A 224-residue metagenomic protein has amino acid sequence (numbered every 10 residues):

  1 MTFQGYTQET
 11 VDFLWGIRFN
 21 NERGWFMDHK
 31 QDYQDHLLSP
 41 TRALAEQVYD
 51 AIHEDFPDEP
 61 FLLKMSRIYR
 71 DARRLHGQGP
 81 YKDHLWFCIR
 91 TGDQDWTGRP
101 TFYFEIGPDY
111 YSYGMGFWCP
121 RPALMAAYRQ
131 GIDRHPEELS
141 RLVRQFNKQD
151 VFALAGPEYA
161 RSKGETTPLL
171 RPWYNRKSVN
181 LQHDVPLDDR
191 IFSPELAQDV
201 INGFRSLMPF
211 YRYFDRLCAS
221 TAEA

Functional and structural regions predicted by a protein language model:
M1-G16, A45, F152-A224: Long, solvent-exposed, polar/charged low-complexity segments
W15-I68: Active-site acidic/histidine clusters and adjacent loop/turn architecture that either coordinate catalytic ions
K30-L37, F117, Y128-I132, F192 (+1 more regions): Short histidine-centered catalytic/ligand-binding loop motif
T41, V48, I52, L139 (+2 more regions): Hydrophobic alpha-helical packing residues
V48-E59, N147, Y213-E223: Surface-exposed helix-capping loop/turn segments at secondary-structure junctions
E54-Y81, L85, D150-K163: A short, surface-exposed loop/turn module that caps and links secondary-structure elements
R73-D133: Aromatic- and glycine-enriched beta-alpha-beta binding-site module
G107-P168: Compact, glycine/acidic-enriched structural inserts
